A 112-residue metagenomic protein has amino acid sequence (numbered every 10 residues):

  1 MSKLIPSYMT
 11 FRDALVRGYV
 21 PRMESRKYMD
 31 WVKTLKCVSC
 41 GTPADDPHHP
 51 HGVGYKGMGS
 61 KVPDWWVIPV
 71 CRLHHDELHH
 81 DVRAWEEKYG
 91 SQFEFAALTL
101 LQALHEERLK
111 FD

Functional and structural regions predicted by a protein language model:
M1-M29, T34-K36, G41-D46, Y55 (+2 more regions): A boundary/linker detector
K27, K61-V62, D81: Acidic, low-complexity intrinsically disordered regions
V32, H49, C71: Divalent metal-coordination and catalytic microenvironments
A44-H51, H79-A84: Short Cys/His-rich "knuckle" micro-motifs
G54-V67, K88: Short linker/helix segments within small regulatory modules
V67-K88: Short Cys/His-centered divalent metal-binding micro-motifs
Q92: Active-site hotspot residues in diverse enzymes, especially metal/ion-binding acidic/histidine motifs
F95: Basic, amphipathic alpha-helical segments enriched in Lys/Arg and hydrophobic/aromatic residues
